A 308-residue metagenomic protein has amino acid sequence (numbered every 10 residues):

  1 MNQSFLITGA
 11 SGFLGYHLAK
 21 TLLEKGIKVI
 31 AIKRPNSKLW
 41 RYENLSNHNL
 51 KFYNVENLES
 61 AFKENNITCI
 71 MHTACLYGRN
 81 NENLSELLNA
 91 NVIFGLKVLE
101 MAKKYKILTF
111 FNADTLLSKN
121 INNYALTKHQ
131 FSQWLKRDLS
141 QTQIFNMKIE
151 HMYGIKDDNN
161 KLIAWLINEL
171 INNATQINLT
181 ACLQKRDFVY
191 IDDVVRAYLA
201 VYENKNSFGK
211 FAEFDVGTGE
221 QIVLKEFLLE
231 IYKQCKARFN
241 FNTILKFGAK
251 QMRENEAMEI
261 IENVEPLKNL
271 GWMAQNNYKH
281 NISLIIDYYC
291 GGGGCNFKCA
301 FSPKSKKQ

Functional and structural regions predicted by a protein language model:
S4-K25: N-terminal Rossmann NAD(P)H-binding glycine-rich loop of SDR-like oxidoreductase domains
T8, I67-T73, N112, D215: Rossmann-fold scaffold of SDR-type NAD(P)-dependent oxidoreductases
I27-S37: Conserved glycine-rich Rossmann-like NAD(P)H-binding loop of the short-chain dehydrogenase/reductase
Y53-A90: NAD(P)H-binding glycine-rich loop region in Rossmannoid oxidoreductase-like domains and their noncatalytic homologs
H72, N89, I93-L126, F145: Conserved Rossmann-fold NAD(P)-dependent oxidoreductase catalytic core, especially the SDR/UDP-sugar
A74, F111-T115, K148-E150, L183 (+1 more regions): Active-site beta-alpha turn of Rossmann-fold NAD(P)-dependent dehydrogenases/reductases
I121-A125, H129, Q133-D187, I191-A200 (+2 more regions): NAD(P)-dependent short-chain dehydrogenase/reductase
I171-Q308: C-terminal substrate-binding subdomain of Rossmann-fold SDR/epimerase-dehydratase oxidoreductases
